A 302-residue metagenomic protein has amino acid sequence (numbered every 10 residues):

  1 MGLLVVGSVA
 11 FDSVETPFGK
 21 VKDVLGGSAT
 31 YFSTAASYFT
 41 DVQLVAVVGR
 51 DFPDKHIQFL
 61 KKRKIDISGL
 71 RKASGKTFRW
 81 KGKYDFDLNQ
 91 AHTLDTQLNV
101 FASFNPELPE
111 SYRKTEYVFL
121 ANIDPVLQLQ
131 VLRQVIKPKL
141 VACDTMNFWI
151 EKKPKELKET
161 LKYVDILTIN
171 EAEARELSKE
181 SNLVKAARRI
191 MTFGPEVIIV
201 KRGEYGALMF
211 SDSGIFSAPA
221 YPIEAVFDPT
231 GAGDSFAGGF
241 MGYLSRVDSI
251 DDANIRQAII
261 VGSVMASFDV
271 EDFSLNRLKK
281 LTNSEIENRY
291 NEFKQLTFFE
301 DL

Functional and structural regions predicted by a protein language model:
M1-L4: Extreme N-terminal starter segment of soluble prokaryotic enzymes
F11-D23, Y38-F119, L132-P138, E287-L302: Conserved N-terminal subdomain of the carbohydrate kinase-like
F32-V42, Y243-S245: Alpha-helix C-terminal capping segments
T34, W80-K83, G206-F210: Short beta-strand scaffold segments in enzyme catalytic cores
A36, N170, G233: Short, conserved phosphate/pyrophosphate- and ester-handling motifs at nucleotide-, phospho-/glycolipid
H56, L127-Q134, K155-E159: A short acidic, amphipathic alpha-helical/loop segment
P138-L140, N147-S217: Conserved phosphate/ATP/ADP-binding segment of small-molecule kinases
L183-L302: Conserved phosphate-binding/catalytic region of the ribokinase-like
